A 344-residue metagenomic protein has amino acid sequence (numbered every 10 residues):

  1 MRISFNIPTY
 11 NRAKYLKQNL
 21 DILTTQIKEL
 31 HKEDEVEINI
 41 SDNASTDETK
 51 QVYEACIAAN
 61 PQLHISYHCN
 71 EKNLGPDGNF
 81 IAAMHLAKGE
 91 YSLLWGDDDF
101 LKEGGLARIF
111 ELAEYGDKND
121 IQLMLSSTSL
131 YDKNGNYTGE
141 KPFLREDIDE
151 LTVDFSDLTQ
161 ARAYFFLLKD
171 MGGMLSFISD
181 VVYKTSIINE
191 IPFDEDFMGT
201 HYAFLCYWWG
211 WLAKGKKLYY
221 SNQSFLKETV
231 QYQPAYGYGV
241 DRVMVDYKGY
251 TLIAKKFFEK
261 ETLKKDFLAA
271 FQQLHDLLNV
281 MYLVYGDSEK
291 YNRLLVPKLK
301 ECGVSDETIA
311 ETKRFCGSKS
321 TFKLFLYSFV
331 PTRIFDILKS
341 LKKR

Functional and structural regions predicted by a protein language model:
R12-I27: Short, well-formed alpha-helical segments that are part of the catalytic scaffolds of diverse glycosyltransferases
I22, S41-Q51, K72: A conserved acidic beta->alpha catalytic loop
K32-A44, S66-N70, G96-D97: Short beta-strand/loop segment that forms part of the nucleotide-sugar
N70-A87: Glycine-rich, basic loop-to-helix element that forms the pyrophosphate-binding segment of sugar-nucleotide handling
S92: Short aromatic/hydrophobic "clamp" motif used to bind/position activated sugar donors
G104-D147: Conserved donor NDP-sugar-binding/catalytic core segment of glycosyltransferases
L151-V240: Conserved nucleotide-sugar donor-binding catalytic segment
C206-W209, A213, Y220-R344: C-terminal subregions of glycosyltransferases and related glycan-biosynthesis enzymes
